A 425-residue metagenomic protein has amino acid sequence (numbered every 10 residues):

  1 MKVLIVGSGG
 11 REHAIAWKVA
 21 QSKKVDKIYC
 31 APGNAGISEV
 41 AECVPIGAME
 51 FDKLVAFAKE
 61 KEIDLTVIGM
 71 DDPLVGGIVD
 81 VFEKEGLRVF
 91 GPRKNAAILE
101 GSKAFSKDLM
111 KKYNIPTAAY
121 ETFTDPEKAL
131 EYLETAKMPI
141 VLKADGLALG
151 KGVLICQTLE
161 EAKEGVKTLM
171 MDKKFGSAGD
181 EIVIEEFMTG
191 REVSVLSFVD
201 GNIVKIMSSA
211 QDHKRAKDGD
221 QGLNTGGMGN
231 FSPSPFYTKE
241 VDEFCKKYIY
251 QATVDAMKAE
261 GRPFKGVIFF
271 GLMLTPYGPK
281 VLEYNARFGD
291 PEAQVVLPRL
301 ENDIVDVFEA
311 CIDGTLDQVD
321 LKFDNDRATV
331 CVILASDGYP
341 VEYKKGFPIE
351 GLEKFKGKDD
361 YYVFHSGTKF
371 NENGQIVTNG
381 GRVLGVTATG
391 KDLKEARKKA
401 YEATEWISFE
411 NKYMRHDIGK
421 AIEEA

Functional and structural regions predicted by a protein language model:
M1-K94: ATP-binding N-terminal substructure of ATP-dependent carboxylate-amine bond-forming enzymes
C43-M49, E121-D125, C156: Short acidic-hydrophobic, aromatic-tinged amphipathic segments that line or gate anion-handling sites
P92-G152: A conserved helix-loop-beta module that forms one wall/lid of the active-site cleft in ATP-utilizing catalytic domains
V153-Q294: Internal nucleotide-binding/catalytic subdomain
N230-P233, C331-I333, R382-G390: Short, well-ordered beta-strand elements within core beta-sheets of diverse protein domains
K246-I268, N285-K358, N371: Active-site "cap" helix and flanking loop/linker of ATP-utilizing ligase/carboxylase catalytic domains
T368-N373, V377-A425: Generic C-terminus detector
